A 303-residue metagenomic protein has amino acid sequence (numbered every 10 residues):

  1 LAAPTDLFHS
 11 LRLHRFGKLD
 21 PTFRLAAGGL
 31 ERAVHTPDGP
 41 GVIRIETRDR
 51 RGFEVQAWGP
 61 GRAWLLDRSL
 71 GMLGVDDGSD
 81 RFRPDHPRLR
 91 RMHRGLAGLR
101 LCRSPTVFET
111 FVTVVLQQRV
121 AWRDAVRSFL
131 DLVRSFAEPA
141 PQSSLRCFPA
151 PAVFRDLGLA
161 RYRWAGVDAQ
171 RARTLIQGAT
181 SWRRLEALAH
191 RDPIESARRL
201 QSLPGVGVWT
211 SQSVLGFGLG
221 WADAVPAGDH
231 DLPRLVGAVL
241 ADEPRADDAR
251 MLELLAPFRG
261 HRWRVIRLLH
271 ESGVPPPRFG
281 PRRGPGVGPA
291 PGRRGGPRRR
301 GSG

Functional and structural regions predicted by a protein language model:
L1-G303: HhH-family (HhH-GPD) DNA N-glycosylase catalytic core used in base-excision repair
